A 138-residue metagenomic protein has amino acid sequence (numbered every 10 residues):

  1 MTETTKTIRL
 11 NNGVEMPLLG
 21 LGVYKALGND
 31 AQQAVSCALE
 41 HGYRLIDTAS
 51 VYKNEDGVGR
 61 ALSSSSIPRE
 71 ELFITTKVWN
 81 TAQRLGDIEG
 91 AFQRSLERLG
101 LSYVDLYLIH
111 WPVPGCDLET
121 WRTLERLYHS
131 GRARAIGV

Functional and structural regions predicted by a protein language model:
M1-L72, H129: N-terminal binding-site loop/beta-alpha segment at the start of enzyme catalytic domains that lines or forms
M16-G20, R44-L45, E71-K77, Y103-L108 (+1 more regions): Structural preference for beta-strand elements that scaffold enzyme active sites
Y24-A26, A49-V51, K77-T81, I109-P112: Active-site beta-loop-alpha junctions enriched in small/polar residues
N29, Q33, Y52-K53, R69 (+3 more regions): Residues at secondary-structure transition points
S36, D56-R60, T76, G90-Q93 (+1 more regions): N-terminal, well-ordered alpha-helical segments
Q83-V138: Glycine/proline-rich, positively charged, aromatic-decorated active-site loop/lid region on the catalytic face
